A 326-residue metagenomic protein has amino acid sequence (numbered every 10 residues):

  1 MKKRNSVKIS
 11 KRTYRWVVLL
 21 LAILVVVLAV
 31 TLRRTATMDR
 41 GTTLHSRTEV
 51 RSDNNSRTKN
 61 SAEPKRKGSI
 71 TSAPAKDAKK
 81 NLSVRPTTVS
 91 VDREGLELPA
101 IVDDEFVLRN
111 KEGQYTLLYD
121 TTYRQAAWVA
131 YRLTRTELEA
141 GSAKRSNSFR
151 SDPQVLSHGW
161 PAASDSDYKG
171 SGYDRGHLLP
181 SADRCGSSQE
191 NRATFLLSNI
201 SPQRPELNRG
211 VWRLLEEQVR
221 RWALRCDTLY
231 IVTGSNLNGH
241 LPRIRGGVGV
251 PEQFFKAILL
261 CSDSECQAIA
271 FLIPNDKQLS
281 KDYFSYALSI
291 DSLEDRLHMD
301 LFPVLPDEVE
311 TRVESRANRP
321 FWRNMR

Functional and structural regions predicted by a protein language model:
K2-R326: Domain-level detector for secreted/extracellular nuclease and nuclease-toxin modules, and for the ENPP-like C-terminal
